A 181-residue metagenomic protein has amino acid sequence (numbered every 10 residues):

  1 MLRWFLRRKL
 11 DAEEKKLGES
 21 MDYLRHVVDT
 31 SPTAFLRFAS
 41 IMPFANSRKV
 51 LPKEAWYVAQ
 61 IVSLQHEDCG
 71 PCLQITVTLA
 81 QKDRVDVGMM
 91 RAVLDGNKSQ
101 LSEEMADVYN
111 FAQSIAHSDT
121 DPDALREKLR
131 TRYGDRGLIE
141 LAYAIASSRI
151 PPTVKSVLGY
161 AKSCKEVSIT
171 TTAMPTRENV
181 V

Functional and structural regions predicted by a protein language model:
M1-K53, Q81, T171-V181: Mobile cap/lid helix-loop segments that border enzyme active or cofactor-binding sites and regulate substrate access
V27-V28, N97-I115: Short Fe-S-cluster ligation motifs
L36-S40, V58-I75, A116, I139-S156: N-terminal hydrophobic signal/anchor transmembrane helix of membrane proteins
R37, I41-F44, D107-S118: Solvent-exposed, amphipathic alpha-helical segments
S40, D121-E127: Extended, structured, electrostatic nucleic-acid-contact surfaces
G70-S102: Helix-adjacent hinge/juxtasegments
R130, V154-V181: Acidic, carboxylate-rich catalytic segments that either coordinate divalent cations
G134-D135: Transmembrane-helix boundary/entry motifs in multi-pass membrane transporters
